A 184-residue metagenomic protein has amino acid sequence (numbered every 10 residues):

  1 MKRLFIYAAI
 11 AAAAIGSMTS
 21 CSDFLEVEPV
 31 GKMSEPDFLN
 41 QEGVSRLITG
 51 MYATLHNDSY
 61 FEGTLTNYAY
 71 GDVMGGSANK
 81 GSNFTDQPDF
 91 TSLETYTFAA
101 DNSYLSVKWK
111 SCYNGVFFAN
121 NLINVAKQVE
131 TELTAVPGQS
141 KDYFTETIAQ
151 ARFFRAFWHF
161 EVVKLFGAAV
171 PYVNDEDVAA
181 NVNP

Functional and structural regions predicted by a protein language model:
M1, C21-D23, M51, A119 (+1 more regions): Terminal processing/anchoring signals of secreted or surface-associated proteins and related intramolecular
M1-V30: Bacterial Sec-dependent N-terminal signal peptides
C21-G71, T97-F98: Membrane-proximal, proline-rich intrinsically disordered regions
D23, V163-P171: Proline-centered turn/helix-capping motifs that create local helix->coil transitions or kinks
E28, G63-T64, E132, P171-D175: Short, hydrophobic secondary-structure boundary micro-motifs
V30-M33, A135-S140, V173-N181: Short linear capping/connector segments at secondary-structure termini
S45, T85-F166, V182-N183: Conserved, well-structured interaction surfaces
G75-N79: Active-site substrate-recognition loop segments, prototypically the cytochrome P450 B′-helix/B-C loop
